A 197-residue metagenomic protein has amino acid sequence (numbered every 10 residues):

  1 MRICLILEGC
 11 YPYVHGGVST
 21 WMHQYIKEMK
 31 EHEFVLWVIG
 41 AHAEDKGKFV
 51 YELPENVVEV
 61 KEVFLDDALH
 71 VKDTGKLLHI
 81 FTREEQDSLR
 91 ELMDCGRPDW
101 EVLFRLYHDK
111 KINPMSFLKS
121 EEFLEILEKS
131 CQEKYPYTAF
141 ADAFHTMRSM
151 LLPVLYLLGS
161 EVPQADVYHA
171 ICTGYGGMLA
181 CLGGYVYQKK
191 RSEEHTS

Functional and structural regions predicted by a protein language model:
M1-E125, C131: N-terminal subdomain of nucleotide-sugar transferases
G16, H145-S149, G174: Conserved phosphate-coordination/catalytic loops
M22, G176-L179: Short, well-ordered alpha-helical microsegments
E28, L179-G183: Hydrophobic/aromatic ligand-binding patch that stacks against planar heteroaromatic rings of cofactors or nucleotides
M93, L182-Y185, R191-S192: C-terminal structured interaction module
H108-V167: Alpha-helix-centered segments that form part of catalytic cores
G159-Y175, V186-K190: Short N-terminal targeting/anchoring amphipathic segment
E194-T196: Conserved small/polar residues in nucleotide/adenosyl-binding loops
